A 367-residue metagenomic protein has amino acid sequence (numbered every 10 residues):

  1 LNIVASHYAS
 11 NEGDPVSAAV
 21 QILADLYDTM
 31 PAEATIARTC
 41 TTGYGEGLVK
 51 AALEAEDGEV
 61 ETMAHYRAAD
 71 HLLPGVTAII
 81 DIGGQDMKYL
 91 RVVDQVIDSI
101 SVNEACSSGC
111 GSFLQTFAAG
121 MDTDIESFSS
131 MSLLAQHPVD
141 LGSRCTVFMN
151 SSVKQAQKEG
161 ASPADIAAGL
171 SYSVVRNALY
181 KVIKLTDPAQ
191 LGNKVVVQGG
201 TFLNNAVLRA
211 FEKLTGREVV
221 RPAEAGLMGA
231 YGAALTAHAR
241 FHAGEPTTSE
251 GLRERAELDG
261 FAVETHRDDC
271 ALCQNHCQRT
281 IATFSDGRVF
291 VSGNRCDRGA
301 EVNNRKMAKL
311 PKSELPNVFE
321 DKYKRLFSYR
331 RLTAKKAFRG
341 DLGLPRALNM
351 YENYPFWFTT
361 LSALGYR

Functional and structural regions predicted by a protein language model:
L1-V4, V76-V96, D269, C273 (+1 more regions): Gly/Thr-rich phosphate-binding beta-strand-loop-beta motif of the actin/hexokinase/Hsp70
H7, N11-V16, D94-H137, L235 (+3 more regions): Glycine-rich phosphate-binding loop plus the immediately following alpha-helix
D25, G169-G192: Phosphate/ATP-binding catalytic cores across multiple sugar-kinase/actin-like superfamilies, primarily ASKHA
G43-G45, S173, A189-E212, A225-G226 (+1 more regions): Glycine-rich phosphate-binding loops at beta-strand->alpha-helix junctions
E56-T62, E212-Y231: Conserved phosphate-binding/catalytic loops in two-lobed NTP-binding clefts
R67, G111-T116, A223-L252: Glycine-rich phosphate-binding/hydrolytic loop that grips phosphoryl groups
K88, A239-K309: Acidic, glycine/GT-rich loop-and beta-edge segments that sit at the periphery of enzyme/chaperone cores
S151-Y180: Adenine-nucleotide phosphate-binding core of ATP-dependent small-molecule kinases
